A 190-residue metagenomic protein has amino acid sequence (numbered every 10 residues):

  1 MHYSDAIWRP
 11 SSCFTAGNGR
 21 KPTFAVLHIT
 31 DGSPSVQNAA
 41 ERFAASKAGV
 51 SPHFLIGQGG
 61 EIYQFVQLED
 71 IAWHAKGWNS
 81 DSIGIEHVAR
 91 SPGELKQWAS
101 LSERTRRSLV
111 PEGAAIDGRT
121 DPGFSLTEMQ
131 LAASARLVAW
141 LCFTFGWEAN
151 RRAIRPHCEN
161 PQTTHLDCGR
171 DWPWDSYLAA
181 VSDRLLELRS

Functional and structural regions predicted by a protein language model:
M1-G19, P92-S190: Basic/polar, cationic surfaces and motifs that engage anionic cell-wall and phosphate/carboxylate ligands
M1-N79: N-terminal catalytic cores of peptidoglycan-degrading enzymes
F24, S82-G84, A153-R155: Structural preference for beta-strand elements that scaffold enzyme active sites
I29, H87, C158: Residues immediately flanking
F43-M129: Peptidoglycan-targeting cell-wall enzymes and recognition modules
